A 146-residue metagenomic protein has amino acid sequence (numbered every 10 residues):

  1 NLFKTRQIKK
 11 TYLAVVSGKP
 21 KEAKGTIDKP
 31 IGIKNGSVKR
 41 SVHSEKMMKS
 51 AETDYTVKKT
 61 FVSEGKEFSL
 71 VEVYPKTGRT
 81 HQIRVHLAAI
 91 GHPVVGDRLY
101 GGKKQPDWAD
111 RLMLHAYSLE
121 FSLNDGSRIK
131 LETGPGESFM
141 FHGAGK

Functional and structural regions predicted by a protein language model:
N1-K146: RNA pseudouridine synthases
